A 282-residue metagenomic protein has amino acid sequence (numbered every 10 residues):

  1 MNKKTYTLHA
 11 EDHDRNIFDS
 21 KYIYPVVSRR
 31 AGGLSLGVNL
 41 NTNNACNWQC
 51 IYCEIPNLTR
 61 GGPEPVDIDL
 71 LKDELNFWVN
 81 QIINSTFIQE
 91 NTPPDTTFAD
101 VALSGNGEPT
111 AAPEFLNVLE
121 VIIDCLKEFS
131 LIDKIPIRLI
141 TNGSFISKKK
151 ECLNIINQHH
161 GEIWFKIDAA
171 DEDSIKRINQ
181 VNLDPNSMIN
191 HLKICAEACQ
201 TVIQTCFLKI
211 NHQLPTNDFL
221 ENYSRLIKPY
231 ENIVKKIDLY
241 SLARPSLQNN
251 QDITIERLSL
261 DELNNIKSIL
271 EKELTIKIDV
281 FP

Functional and structural regions predicted by a protein language model:
M1-A31, H212-P282: Auxiliary Fe-S-binding modules of radical SAM enzymes
M1-N43, Q49-I51, N57-L70, F77 (+1 more regions): N-terminal [4Fe-4S]-dependent radical SAM core
S35-N39, D100-A102, R138, W164: Short aromatic/hydrophobic contact patches that present stacked aromatics for nucleic-acid/ligand binding
C53-P56, A170-E172: Acidic/polar active-site rim loop that often engages polyanionic ligands
I55-H159: Conserved Radical SAM active-site core
A111-D252: Conserved AdoMet/S-adenosylmethionine-binding subsite of the radical SAM
